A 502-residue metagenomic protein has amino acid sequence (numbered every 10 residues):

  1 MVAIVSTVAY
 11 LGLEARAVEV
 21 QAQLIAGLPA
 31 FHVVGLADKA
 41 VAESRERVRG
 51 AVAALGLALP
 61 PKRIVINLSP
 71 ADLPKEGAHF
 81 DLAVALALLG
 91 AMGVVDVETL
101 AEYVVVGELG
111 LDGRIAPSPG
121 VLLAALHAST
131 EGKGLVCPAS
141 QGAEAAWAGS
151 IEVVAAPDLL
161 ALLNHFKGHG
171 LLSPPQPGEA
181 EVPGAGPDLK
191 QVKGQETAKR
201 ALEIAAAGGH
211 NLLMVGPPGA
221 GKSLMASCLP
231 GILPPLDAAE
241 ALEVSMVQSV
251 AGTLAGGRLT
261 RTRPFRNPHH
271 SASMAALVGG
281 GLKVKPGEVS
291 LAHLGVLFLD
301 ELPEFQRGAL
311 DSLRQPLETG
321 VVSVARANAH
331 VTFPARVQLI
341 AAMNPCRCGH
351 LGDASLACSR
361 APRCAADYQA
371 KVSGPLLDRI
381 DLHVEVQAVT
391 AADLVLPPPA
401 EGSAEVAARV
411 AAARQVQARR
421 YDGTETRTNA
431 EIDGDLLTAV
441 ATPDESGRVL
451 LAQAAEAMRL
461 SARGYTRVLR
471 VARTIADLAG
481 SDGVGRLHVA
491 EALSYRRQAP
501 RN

Functional and structural regions predicted by a protein language model:
M1-L213, P217-S223, Q306, A325 (+2 more regions): Peripheral, non-AAA+ core regions of ATP-driven protein-machinery
A3, V18, A42-A54, V84-G90 (+26 more regions): Solvent-exposed alpha-helical segments within well-ordered globular domains of core cellular machineries
I25, G56-L59, D96-E98, A128-T130 (+9 more regions): Conserved catalytic network of the ASCE P-loop NTPase/AAA+ motor domain
V34-R45, P60, N67-G77, V284 (+1 more regions): Basic, amphipathic alpha-helical bundle interface domains used for macromolecular binding and assembly
K167-I204, G208, A238-V289: P-loop NTPase nucleotide-binding/switch module
M214-L254, T319: Walker A/P-loop
L294, D300-E301, S312: Walker B catalytic acidic pair
